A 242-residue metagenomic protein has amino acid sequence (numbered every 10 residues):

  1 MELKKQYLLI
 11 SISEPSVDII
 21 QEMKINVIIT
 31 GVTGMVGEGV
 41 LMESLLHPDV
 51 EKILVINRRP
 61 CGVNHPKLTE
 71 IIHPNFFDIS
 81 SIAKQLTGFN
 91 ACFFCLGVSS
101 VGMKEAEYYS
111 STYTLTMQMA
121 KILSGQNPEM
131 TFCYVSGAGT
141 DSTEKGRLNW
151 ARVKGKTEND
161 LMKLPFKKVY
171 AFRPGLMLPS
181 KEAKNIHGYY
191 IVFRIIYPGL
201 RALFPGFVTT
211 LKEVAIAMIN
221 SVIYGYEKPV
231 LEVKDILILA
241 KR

Functional and structural regions predicted by a protein language model:
M1-E22: N-terminal amphipathic/basic-hydrophobic helices that include classical n-h-c signal peptides and signal-anchor
V27, G62, T69-Q126, D141: NAD(P)H-binding glycine-rich loop region in Rossmannoid oxidoreductase-like domains and their noncatalytic homologs
V27-L46: N-terminal Rossmann NAD(P)H-binding glycine-rich loop of SDR-like oxidoreductase domains
V36-V40, M119, T157: Hydrophobic residues within alpha-helices that form the first helical element adjacent to the glycine-rich loop
L46, P66, S142-A240: Oxidoreductase cofactor-interface core, primarily capturing Rossmann-like NAD(P)-dependent enzymes
L54: Conserved beta-strand positions in the Rossmann-like core of class I SAM-dependent methyltransferases
N57-R59, V98, A106, S110-A151 (+3 more regions): Conserved Rossmann-fold NAD(P)-dependent oxidoreductase catalytic core, especially the SDR/UDP-sugar
